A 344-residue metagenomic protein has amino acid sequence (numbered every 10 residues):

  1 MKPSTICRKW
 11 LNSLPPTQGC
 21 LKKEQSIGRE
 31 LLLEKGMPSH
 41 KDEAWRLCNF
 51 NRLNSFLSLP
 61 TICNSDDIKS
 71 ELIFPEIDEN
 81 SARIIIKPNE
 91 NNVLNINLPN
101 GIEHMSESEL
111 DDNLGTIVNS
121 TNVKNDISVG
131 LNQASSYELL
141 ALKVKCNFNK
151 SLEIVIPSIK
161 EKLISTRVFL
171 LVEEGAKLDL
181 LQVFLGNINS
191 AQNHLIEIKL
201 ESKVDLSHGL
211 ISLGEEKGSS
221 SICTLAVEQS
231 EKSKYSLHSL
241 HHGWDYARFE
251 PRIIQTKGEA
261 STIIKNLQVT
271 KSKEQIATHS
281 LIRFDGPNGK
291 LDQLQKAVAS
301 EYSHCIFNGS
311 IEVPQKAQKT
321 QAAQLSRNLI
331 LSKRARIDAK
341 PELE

Functional and structural regions predicted by a protein language model:
M1-T166, E173-G175, F184, I330-E344: N-terminal leader/transition segments
D112-E344: Conserved beta-strand/loop scaffold segments within soluble protein domains that form the structured core and edges
